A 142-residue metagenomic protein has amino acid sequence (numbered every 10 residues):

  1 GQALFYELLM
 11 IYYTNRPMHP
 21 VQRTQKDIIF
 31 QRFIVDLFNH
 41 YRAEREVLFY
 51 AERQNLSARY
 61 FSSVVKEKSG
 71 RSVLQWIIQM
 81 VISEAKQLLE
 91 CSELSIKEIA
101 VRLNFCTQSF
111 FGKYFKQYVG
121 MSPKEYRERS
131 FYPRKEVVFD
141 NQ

Functional and structural regions predicted by a protein language model:
G1-L9: Short, amphipathic alpha-helical segments that act as regulatory/interfacial helices in nucleotide-processing proteins
L8, A58-F61: Non-catalytic interaction surface on structured domains
L9-V35, N39-Q54, E67-Q75, Q79: Short, Lys/Arg-enriched, Trp-marked, Pro/Gly-tolerant hinge/linker segments that flank
M10, N39, A43, E67 (+4 more regions): Conserved amphipathic alpha-helical interaction elements at protein-protein interfaces in regulatory, energy-coupling
L48, R59, S95-E98, Q108-S109 (+1 more regions): Residues within helix-turn-helix
Q54, L103-N104, F115: Core residues of bacterial helix-turn-helix
F61-S62, F110-F111, F115: Short hydrophobic/aromatic patch on the recognition helix
E67-Q108, E128-Q142: Terminal helix-turn-helix DNA-binding modules in bacterial transcription factors
